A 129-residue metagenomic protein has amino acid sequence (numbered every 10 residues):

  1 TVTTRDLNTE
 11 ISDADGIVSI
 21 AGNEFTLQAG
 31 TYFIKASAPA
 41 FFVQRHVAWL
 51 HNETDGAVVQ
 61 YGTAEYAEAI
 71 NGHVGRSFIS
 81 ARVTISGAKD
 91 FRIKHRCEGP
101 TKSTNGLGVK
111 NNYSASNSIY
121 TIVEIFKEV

Functional and structural regions predicted by a protein language model:
T1-V129: Extracellular jelly-roll beta-sandwich "head" domains, especially the C-terminal globular C1q domain
